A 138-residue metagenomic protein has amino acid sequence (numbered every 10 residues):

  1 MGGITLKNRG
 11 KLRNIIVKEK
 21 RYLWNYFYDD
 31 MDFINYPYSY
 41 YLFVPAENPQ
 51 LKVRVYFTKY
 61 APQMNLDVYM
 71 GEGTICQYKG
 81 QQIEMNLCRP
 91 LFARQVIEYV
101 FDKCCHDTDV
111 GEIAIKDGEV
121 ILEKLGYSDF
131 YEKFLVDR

Functional and structural regions predicted by a protein language model:
M1-G2, R138: Short intrinsically disordered terminal tails
G2-I16, D67-G71: Short acidic, Pro/Gly- and aromatic-enriched capping/linker segments at domain boundaries
G10, W24, F92: Short, well-structured alpha-helical interface segments that form or flank functional binding sites
R13, K20-Y22, L51-R54: Short beta-strand segments
V17-W24, I83: Short, isolated positions in well-ordered beta-strands
Y28: Short, surface-exposed binding/anchoring microloops in extracellular/periplasmic proteins
D32-Q95: Acidic, aromatic-enriched beta-alpha/helix-loop junctions
Q82-R138: C-terminal charged interaction modules
